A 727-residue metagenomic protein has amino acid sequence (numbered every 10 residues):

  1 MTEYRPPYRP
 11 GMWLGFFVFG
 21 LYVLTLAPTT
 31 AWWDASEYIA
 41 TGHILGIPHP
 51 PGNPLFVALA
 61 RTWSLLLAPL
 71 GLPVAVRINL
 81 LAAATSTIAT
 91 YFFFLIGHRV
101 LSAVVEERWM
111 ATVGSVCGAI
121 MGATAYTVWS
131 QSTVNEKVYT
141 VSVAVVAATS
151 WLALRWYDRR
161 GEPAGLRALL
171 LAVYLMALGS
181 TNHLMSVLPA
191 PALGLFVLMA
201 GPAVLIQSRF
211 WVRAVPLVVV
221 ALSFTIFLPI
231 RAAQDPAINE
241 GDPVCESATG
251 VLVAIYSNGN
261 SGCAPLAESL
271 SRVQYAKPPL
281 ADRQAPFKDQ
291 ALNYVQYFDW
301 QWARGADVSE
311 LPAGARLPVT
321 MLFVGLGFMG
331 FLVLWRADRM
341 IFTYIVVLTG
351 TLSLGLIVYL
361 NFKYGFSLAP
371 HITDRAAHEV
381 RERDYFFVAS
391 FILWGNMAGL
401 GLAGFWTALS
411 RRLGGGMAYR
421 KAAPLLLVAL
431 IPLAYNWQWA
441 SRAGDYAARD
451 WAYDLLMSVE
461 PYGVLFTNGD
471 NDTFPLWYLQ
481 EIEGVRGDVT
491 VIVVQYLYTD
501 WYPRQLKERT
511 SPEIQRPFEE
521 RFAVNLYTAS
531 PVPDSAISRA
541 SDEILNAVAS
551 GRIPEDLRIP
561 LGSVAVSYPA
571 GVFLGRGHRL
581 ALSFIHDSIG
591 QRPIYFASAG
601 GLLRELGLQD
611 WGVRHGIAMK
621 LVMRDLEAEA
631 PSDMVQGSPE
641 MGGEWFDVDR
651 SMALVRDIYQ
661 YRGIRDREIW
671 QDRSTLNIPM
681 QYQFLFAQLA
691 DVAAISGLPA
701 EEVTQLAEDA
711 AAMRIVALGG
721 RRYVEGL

Functional and structural regions predicted by a protein language model:
T2, A83, H98-V104, C117 (+4 more regions): ER/secretory pathway lumenal C-terminal domains and tails of membrane proteins involved in glycoprotein biogenesis
T2-L14, M110: N-terminal membrane topogenic signal
F19-T30, L354-N361: Alpha-helical transmembrane segments of multi-pass membrane proteins
L26-Y38, P48-A60, N258-G259, A443-A447: Extracytoplasmic catalytic/substrate-binding loops of multi-pass membrane glycan-assembly enzymes
A31-G42, L65-V76, A125-N135, Y364-V380 (+1 more regions): Membrane-interface interhelical loops and short amphipathic "cap" helices that link adjacent transmembrane segments
L45-P51, L59-A84, G97, S102-E107 (+1 more regions): Juxtamembrane segments of multi-pass membrane glycosylation machinery that transfer sugars from lipid-linked donors
P54, P69-Y91, L95, R108 (+5 more regions): Loop-to-helix entry region of an early transmembrane alpha helix in multi-pass inner-membrane enzymes
